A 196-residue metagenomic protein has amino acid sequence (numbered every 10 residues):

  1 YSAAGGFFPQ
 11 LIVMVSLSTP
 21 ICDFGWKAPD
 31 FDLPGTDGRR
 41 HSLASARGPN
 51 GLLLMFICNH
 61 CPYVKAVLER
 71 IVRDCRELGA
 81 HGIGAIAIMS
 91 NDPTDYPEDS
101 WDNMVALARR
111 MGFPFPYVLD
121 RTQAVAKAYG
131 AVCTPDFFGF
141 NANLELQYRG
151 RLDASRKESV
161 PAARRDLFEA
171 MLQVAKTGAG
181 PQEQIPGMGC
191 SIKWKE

Functional and structural regions predicted by a protein language model:
Y1-V13: Short, Lys/Arg-enriched N-terminal segments with co-localized hydrophobic residues within the first ~10-30 amino acids
V13-Q184, S191: Chalcogenol-based redox active-site neighborhoods
W194-E196: Core SAM-dependent methyltransferase catalytic element
